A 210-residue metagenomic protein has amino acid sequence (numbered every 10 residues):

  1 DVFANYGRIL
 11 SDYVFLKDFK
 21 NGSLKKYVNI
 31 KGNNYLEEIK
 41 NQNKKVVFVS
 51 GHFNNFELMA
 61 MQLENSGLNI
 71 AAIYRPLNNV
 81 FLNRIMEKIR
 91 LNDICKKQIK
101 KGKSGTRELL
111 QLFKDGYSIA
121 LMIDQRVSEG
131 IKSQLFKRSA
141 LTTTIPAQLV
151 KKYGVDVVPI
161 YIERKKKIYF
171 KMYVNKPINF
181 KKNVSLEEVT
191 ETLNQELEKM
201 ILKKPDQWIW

Functional and structural regions predicted by a protein language model:
D1-S50, I85-I89: Membrane-anchoring hydrophobic helices of lipid-metabolizing enzymes
E38-Q42, N65, K103-W210: Non-catalytic C-terminal accessory region of glycerolipid acyltransferases and related lyso-lipid remodeling enzymes
K44-K103, S128-S133, R138-S139, R164: Catalytic core of membrane glycerolipid acyltransferases/transacylases, capturing the structured, soluble-facing
